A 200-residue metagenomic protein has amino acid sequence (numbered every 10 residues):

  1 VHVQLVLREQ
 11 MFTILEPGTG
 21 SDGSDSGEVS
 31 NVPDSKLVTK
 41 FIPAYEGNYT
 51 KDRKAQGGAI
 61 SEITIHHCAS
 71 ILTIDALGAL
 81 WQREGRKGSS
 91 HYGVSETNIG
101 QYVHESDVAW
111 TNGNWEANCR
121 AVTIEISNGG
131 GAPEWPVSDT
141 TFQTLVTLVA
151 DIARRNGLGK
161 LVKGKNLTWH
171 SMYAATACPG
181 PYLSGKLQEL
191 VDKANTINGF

Functional and structural regions predicted by a protein language model:
V1-V3, L7-E46, K51-G57, G130-F200: Basic/polar, cationic surfaces and motifs that engage anionic cell-wall and phosphate/carboxylate ligands
L15-N118: N-terminal catalytic cores of peptidoglycan-degrading enzymes
S127: Active-site clefts of carbohydrate-active enzymes
